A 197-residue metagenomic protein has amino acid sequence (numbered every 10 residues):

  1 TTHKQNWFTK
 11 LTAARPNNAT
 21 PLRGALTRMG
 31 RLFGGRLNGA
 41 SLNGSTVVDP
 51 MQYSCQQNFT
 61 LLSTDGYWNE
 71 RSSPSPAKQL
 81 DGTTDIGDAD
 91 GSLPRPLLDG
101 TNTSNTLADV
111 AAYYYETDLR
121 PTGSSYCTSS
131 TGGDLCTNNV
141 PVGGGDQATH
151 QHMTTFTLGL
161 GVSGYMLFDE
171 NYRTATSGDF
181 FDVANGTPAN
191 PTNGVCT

Functional and structural regions predicted by a protein language model:
T1-T197: P/S/T/G-enriched low-complexity
